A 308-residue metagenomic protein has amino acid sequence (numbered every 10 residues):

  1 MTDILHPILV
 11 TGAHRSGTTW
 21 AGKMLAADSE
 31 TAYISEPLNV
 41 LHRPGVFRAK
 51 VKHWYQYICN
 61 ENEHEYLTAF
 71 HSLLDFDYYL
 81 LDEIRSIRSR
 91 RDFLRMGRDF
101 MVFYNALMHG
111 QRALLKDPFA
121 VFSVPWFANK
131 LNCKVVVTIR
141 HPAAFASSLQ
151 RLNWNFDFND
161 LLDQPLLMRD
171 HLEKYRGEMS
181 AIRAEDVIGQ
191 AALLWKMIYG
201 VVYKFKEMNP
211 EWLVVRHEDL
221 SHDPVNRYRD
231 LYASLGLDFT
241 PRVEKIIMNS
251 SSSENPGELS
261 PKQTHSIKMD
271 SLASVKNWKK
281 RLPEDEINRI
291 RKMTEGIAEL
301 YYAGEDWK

Functional and structural regions predicted by a protein language model:
M1-L9, H14, L152, N159 (+3 more regions): PAPS-dependent sulfotransferases, especially Golgi type II membrane carbohydrate sulfotransferases
I8, A32, K134-V137, L213-V215: Hydrophobic/aromatic beta-strand patches that form the interior of the parallel beta-sheet core in alpha/beta enzyme
T11-G12, L115-P118, I139-R140, H217: Short His-Asn-centered micro-motif
T19-T31: A conserved segment at the C-terminal end of the G1
G22, V40-R43, V121-V124, A143-S148 (+2 more regions): Short catalytic/ligand-binding loop motif for oxyanion handling, primarily in non-cytosolic enzymes, centered on
I34-L115, F158-A184, S271: PAPS-dependent sulfation machinery
K116-D117, K130-R151: Conserved phosphate-donor/acceptor-positioning beta-strand/loop module used by diverse small-molecule
